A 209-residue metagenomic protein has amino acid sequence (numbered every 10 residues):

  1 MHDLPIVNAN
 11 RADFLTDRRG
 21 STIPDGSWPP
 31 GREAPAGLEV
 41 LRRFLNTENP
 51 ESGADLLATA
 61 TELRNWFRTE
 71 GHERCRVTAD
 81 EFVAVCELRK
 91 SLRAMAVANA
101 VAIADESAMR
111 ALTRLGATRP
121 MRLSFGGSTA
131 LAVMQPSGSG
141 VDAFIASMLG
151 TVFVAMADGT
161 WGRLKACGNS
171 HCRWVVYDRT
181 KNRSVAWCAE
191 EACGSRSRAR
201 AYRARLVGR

Functional and structural regions predicted by a protein language model:
M1-A166, R173-Y177: Short helix-coil boundary/hinge micro-motifs
S147-M148, V154-R203, V207-R209: BZIP DNA-binding basic region
